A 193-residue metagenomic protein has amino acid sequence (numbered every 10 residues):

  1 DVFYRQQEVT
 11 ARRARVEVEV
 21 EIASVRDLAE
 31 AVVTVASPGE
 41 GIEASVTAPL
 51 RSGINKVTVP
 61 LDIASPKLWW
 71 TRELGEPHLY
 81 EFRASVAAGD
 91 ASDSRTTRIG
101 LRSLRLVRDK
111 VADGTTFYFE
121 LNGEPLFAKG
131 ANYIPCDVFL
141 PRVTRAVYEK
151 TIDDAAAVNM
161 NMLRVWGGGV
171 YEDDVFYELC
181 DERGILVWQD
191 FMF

Functional and structural regions predicted by a protein language model:
D1-L163, Y171, E182: Secreted/periplasmic carbohydrate-active enzymes, especially glycoside hydrolases
G168: Flexible loop residues that form catalytic and substrate-binding hotspots at small-molecule/glycan-binding clefts
Y177: Catalytic cores of alpha/beta
G184-L186: Proline-centered loop/turn at the N-terminus of a beta-strand
Q189-F193: Acidic, His- and aromatic-enriched active-site or binding-groove loops in soluble protein domains that engage sugars
